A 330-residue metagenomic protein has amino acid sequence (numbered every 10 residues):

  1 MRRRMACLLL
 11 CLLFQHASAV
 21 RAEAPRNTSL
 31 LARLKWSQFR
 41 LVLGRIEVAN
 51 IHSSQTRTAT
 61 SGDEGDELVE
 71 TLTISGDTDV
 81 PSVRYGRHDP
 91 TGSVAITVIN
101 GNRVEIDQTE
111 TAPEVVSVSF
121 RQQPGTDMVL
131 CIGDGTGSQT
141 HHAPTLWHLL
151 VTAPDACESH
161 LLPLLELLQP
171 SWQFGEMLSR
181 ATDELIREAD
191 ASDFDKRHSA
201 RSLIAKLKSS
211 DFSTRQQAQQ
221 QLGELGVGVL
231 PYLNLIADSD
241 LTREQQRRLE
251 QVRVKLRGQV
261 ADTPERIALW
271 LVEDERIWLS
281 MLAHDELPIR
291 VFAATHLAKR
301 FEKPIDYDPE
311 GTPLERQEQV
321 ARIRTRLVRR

Functional and structural regions predicted by a protein language model:
M1-A6: Bacterial N-terminal signal peptides that target proteins for export
C7-Q15: Bacterial N-terminal signal peptides
Q15-H16, T214: An exposure/low-complexity boundary signal
A17-R21: Sec/Tat signal peptide C-region and signal peptidase I cleavage site
E23-R330: Extended repeat-based scaffolds of very large eukaryotic assembly and lipid-transport proteins
